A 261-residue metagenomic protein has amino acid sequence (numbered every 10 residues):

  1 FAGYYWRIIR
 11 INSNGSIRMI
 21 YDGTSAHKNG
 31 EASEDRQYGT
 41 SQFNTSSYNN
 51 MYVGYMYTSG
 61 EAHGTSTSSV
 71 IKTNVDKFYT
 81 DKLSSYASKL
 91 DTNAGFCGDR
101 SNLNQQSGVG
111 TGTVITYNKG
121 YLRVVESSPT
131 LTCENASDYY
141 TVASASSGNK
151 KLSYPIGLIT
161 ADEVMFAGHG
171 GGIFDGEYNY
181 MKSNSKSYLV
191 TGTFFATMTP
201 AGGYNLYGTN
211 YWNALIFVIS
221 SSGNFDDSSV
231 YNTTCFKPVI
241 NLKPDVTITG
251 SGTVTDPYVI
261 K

Functional and structural regions predicted by a protein language model:
F1-K261: Long, domain-scale functional regions
